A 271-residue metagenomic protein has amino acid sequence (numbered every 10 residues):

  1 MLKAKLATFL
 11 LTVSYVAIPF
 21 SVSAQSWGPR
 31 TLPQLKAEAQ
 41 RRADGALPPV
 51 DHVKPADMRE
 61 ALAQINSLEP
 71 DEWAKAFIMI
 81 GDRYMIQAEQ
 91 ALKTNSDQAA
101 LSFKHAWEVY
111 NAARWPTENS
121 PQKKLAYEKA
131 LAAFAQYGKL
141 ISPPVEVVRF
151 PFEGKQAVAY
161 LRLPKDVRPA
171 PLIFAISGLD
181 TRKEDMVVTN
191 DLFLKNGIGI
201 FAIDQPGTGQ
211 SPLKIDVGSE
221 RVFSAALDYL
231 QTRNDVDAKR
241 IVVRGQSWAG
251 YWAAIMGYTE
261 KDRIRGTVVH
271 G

Functional and structural regions predicted by a protein language model:
Q25-I78: N-terminal alpha-helical interaction modules that lie
F77, E118-V167: N-terminal cap/lid segment of alpha/beta-hydrolase-fold proteins
P169-G178: Short beta-strand element of the alpha/beta-hydrolase
I176, I203-Q205, H270: Alpha/beta-hydrolase
L179-D191: The serine-hydrolase catalytic nucleophile loop
D185, K214-V236: Alpha/beta-hydrolase active-site loop
F193-Q210: Conserved alpha/beta-hydrolase
Y229-G271: Primarily recognizes the serine-hydrolase "nucleophile elbow" in alpha/beta-hydrolase and SGNH/GDSL folds
